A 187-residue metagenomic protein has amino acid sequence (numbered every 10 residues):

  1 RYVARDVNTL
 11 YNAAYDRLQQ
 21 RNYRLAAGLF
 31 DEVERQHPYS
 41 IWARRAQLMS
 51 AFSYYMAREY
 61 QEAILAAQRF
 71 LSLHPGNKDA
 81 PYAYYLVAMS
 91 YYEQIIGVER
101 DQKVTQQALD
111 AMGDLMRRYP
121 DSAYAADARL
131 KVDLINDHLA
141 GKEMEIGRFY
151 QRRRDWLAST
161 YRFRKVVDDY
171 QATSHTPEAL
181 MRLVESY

Functional and structural regions predicted by a protein language model:
R1-Y187: Acidic, polar-rich low-complexity tracts and alpha-helical solenoid repeat scaffolds
